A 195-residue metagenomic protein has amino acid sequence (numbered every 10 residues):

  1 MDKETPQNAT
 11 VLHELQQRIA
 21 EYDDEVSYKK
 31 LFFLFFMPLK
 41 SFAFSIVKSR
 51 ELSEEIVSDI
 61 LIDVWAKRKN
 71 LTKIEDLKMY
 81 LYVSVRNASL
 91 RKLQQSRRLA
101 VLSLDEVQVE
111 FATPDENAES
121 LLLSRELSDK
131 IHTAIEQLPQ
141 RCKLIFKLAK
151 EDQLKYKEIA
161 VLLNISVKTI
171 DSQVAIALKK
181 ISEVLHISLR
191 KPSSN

Functional and structural regions predicted by a protein language model:
M1-P38: N-terminal module of bacterial RNA polymerase sigma factors
D2-N8, R18, V161-L162, L178-N195: C-terminal edge and immediately downstream basic/flexible tail or linker adjoining helix-turn-helix-like DNA-binding
L12, L99-L121: Internal acidic/polar
E21, L61-D76, Q95: Sigma70-family region 2
F32-R50, I135: Amphipathic, Lys/Arg- and hydrophobic-enriched alpha-helical face
E55-I62, E75-N87: Structural recognition of an alpha-helix C-terminal capping motif at a helix-to-coil junction
V83-L102: Arg/Lys-rich amphipathic alpha helix in sigma70-family domain 2
E136, Q140, L144, D152-T169: Helix-turn-helix DNA-binding module
